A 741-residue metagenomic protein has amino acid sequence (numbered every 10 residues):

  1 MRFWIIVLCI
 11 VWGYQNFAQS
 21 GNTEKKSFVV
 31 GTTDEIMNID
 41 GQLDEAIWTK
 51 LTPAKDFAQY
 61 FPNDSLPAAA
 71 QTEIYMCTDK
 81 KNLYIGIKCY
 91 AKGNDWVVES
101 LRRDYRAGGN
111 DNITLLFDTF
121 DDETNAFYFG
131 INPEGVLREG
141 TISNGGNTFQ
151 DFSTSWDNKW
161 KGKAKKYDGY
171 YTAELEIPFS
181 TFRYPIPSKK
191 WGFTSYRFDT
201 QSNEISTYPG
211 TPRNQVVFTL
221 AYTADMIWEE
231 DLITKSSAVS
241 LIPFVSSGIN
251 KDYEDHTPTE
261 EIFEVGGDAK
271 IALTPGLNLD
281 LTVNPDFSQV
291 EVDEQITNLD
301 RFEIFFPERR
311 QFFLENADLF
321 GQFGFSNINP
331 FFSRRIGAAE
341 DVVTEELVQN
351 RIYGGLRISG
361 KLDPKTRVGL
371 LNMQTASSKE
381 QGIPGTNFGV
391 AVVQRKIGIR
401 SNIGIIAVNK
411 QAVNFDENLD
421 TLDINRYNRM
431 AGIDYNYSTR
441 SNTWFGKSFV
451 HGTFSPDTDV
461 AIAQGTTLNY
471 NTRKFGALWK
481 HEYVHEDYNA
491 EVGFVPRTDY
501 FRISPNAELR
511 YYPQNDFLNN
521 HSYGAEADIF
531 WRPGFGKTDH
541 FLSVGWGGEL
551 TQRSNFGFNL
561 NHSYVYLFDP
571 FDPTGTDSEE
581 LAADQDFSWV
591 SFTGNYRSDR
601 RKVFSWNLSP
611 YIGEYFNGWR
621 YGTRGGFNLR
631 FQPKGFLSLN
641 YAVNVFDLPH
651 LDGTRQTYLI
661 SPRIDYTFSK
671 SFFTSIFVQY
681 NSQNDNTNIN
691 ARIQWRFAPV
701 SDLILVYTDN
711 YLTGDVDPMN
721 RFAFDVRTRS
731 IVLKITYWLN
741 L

Functional and structural regions predicted by a protein language model:
M1-E24: Bacterial Sec-dependent N-terminal signal peptides
Q19-R395, S401-I405: Structural preference for beta-rich elements and adjacent junctions enriched in aromatics
G21-K25, V29-G31, T421-D423, W531-P533 (+2 more regions): Terminal accessory/anchoring regions of large secretory-pathway or extracellular enzymes
V97-E99, E254-D255, F415-L419, N489-V492 (+2 more regions): Short acidic, glycine/proline-rich loop/turn micro-motifs
T141, N203-T207, E291-T297, G382 (+7 more regions): Outer-membrane beta-barrel and related beta-rich outer-membrane complex signature in Gram-negative bacteria
T234-D280, V368, F388-F454, H521-A525 (+4 more regions): Surface-exposed extracellular loop regions of Gram-negative outer-membrane beta-barrel proteins
H256-T257, D300, E346, S377-P384 (+5 more regions): Alpha-helix capping and helix-loop boundary segments enriched in small/acidic/polar residues
R351, S359, S441-L741: Exposed, low-structure sequence patches enriched in small/polar residues
